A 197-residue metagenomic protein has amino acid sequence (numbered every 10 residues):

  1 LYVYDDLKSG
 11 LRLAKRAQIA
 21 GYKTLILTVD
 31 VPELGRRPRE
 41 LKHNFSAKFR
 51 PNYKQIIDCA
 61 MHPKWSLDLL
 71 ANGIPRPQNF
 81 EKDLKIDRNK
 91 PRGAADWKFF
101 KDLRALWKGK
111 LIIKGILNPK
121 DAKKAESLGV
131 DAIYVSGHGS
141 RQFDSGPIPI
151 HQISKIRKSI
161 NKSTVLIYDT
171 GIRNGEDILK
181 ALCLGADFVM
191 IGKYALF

Functional and structural regions predicted by a protein language model:
L1, L25, L111-K114, Y134-V135 (+2 more regions): Hydrophobic faces of well-ordered beta-strands that scaffold small-molecule active sites in alpha/beta enzyme cores
L1-S127, G139-Q142, H151, S159: Active-site entrance/lid segments in N-terminal catalytic domains of soluble metabolic enzymes
L11-A14, L117-G129, I156-Y168, I172-D187: Catalytic cores of alpha/beta
V29-G35, L128-G146, I178-F197: Glycine-rich phosphate-binding active-site loops on the catalytic face of alpha/beta enzymes
A132-Y168: Extended hydrophobic/aromatic segments used for targeting, binding, or gating
